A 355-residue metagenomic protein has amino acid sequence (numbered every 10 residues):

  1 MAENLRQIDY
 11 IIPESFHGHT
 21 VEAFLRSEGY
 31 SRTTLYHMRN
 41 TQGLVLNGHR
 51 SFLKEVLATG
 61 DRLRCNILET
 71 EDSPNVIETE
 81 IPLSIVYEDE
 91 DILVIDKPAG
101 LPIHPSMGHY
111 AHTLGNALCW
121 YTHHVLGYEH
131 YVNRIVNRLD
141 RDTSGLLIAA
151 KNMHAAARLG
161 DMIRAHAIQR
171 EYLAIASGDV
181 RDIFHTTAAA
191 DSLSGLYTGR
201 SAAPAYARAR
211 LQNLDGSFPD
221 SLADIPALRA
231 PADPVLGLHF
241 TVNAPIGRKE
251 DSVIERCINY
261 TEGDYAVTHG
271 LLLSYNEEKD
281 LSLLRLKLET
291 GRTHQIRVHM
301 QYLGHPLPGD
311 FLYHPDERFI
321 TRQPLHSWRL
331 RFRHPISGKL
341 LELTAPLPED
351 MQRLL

Functional and structural regions predicted by a protein language model:
M1-L355: RNA pseudouridine synthases
